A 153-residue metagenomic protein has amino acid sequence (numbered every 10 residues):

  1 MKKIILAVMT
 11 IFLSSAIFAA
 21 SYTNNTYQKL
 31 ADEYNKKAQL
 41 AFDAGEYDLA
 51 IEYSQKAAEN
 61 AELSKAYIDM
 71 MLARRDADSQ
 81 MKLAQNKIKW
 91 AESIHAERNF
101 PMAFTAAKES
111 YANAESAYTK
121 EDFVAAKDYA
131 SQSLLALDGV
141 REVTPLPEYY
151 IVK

Functional and structural regions predicted by a protein language model:
M1-I4: Positively charged n-region of N-terminal signal peptides that target proteins for export
A7-A16: Bacterial N-terminal signal peptides
I17-K153: Long, charged/polar, soluble alpha-helical segments
